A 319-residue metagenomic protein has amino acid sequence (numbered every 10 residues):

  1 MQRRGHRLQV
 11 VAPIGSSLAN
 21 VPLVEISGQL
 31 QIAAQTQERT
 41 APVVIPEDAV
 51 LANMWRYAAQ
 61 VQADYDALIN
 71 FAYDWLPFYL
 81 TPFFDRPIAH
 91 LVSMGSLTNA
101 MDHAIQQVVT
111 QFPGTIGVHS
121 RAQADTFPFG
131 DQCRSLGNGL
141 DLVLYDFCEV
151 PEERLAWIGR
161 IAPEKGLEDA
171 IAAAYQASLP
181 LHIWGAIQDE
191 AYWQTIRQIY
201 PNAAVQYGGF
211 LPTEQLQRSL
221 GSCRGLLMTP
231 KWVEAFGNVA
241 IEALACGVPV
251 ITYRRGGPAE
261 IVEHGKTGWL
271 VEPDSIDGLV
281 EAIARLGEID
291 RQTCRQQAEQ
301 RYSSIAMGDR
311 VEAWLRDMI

Functional and structural regions predicted by a protein language model:
M1-I319: Catalytic cores of nucleotide-sugar-dependent glycosyltransferases that transfer UDP/GDP/TDP-activated
